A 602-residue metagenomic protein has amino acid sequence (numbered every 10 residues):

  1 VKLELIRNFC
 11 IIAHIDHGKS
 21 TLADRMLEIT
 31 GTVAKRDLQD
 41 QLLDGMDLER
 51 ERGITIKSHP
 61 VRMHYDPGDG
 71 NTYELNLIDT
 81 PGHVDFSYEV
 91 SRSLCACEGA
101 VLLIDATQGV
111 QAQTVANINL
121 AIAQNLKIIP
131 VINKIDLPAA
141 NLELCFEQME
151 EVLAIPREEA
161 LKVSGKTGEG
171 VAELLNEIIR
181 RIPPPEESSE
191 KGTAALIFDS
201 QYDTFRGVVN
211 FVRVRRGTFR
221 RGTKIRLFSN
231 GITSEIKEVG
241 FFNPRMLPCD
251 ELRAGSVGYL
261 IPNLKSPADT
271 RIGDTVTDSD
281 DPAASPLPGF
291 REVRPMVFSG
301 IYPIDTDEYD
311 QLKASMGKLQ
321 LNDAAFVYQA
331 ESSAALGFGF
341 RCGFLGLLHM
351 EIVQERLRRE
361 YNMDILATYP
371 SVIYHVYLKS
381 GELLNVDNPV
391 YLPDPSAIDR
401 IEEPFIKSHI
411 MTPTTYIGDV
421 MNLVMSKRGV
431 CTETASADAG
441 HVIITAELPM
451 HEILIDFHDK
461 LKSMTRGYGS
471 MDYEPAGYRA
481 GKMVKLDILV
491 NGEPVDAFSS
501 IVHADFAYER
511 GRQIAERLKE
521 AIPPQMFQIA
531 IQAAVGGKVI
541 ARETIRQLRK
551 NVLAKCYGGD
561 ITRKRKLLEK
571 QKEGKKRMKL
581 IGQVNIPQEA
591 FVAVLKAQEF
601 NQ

Functional and structural regions predicted by a protein language model:
V1-Q602: Structural and coupling elements of P-loop NTPases
